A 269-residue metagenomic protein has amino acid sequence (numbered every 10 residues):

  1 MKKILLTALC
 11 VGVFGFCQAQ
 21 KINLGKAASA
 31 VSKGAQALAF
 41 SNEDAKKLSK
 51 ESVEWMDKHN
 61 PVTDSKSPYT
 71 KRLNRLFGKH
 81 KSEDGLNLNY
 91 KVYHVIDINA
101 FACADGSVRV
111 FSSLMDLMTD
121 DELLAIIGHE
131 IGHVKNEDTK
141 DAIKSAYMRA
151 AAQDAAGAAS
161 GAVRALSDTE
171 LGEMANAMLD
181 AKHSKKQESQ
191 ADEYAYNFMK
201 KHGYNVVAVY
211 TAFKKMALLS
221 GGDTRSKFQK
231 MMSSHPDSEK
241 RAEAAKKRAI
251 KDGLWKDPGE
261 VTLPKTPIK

Functional and structural regions predicted by a protein language model:
M1-I4: Positively charged n-region of N-terminal signal peptides that target proteins for export
L6-A8: Short helix-onset patch at the extreme N-terminus, typifying the N->h transition of secretory signal peptides
C10-C17: Hydrophobic h-region of N-terminal signal peptides that target proteins for export in Gram-negative bacteria
Q20-K269: A Zn2+-metalloprotease active-site environment signal
